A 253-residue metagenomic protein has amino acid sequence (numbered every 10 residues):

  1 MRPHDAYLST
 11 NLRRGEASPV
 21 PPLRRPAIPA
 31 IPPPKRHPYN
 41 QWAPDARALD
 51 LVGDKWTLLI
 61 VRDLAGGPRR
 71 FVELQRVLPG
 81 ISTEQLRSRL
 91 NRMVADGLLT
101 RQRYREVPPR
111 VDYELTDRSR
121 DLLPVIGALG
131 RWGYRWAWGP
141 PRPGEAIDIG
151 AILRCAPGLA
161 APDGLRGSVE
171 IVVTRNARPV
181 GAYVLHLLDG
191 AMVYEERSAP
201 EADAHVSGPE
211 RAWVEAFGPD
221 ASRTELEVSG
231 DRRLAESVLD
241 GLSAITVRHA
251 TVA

Functional and structural regions predicted by a protein language model:
M1-V52: N-terminal leader segment of winged-helix/HTH proteins
A43-I81, N91: N-terminal helix-turn-helix DNA-binding core of bacterial DNA-binding proteins
G53, R105-L129: Basic, amphipathic "hinge/linker" alpha-helix immediately C-terminal to the N-terminal HTH DNA-binding motif
E84: Key DNA-contact positions within bacterial/archaeal DNA-binding proteins
R118-V184, L188, R233-A253: Acidic, aliphatic-rich amphipathic alpha-helical segments
A199-A253: C-terminal interaction segments
